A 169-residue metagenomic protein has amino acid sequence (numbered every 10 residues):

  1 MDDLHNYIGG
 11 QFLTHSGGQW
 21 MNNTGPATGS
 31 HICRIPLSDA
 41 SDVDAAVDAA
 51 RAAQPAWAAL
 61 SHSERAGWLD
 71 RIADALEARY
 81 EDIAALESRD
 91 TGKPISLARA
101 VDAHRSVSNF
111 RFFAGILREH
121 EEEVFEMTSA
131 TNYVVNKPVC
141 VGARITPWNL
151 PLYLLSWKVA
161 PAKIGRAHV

Functional and structural regions predicted by a protein language model:
M1-T28: Hydrophobic face of amphipathic alpha-helices that form TPR/SEL1-like repeat modules and related alpha-solenoid
D2, Q19-M21, S108, S129 (+1 more regions): Change "...and in nucleic-acid phosphodiester-cleaving endonucleases..." to "...and in nucleic-acid processing enzymes
G10, G29, R65, F110 (+2 more regions): Residue-level signature of catalytic and energy-coupling elements of molecular machines, predominantly ATP/GTP-dependent
F12-L13, G17-G18, A100, R144 (+1 more regions): Short capping/connector residues at structural and topological boundaries
N22-N23, A40-V43, L152: A short local loop/turn or secondary-structure capping micro-motif enriched for an aromatic residue
G25, Y80, S156-V159: Short, small-residue-rich loop/turn micro-motifs
S30-H120: Glycine-rich loop-to-alpha-helix module at the N-terminal edge of alpha/beta enzyme cores
E123-H168: Conserved small-residue-rich beta-alpha loop and adjacent elements that most often cradle the phosphate/pyrophosphate
